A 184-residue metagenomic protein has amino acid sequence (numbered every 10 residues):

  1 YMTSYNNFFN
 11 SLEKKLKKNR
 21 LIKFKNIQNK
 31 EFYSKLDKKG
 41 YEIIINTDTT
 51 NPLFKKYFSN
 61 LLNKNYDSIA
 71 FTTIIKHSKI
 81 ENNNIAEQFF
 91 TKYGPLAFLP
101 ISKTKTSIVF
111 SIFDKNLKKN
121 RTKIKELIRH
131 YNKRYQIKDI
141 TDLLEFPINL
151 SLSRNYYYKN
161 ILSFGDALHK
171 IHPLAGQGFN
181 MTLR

Functional and structural regions predicted by a protein language model:
Y1-T72: Conserved N-terminal helical subregion
N10, L96, L150: Active-site phosphate/pyrophosphate- and oxyanion-stabilizing loops and adjacent acidic/basic residues in soluble
K18-N19, K92, K159: Structured helix-beta-strand junction loops
K39, E87-T91, Y156: Short acidic-hydrophobic surface loop/beta-edge motif
G40, T104-K105, K159: Short coil/turn connectors at secondary-structure junctions
I44-Y135, D139-L143: Conserved FAD-binding catalytic core of PHBH/FMO-like flavoproteins
K118-R184: FAD/FMN-dependent oxidoreductases across multiple families
